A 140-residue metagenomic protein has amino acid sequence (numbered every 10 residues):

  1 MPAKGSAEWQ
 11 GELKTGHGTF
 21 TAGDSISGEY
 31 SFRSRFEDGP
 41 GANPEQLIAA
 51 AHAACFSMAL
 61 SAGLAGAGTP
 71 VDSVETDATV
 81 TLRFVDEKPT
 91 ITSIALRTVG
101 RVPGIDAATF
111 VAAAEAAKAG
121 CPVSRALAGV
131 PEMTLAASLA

Functional and structural regions predicted by a protein language model:
M1-A50, A54-A140: Extended beta-strand/beta-hairpin segments
